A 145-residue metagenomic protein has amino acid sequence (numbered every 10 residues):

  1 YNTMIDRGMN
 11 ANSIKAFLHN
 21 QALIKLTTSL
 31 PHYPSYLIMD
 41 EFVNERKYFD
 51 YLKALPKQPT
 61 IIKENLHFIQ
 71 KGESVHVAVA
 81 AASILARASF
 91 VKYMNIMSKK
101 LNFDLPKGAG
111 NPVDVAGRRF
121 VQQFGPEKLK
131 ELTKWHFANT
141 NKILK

Functional and structural regions predicted by a protein language model:
Y1-K145: RNase H-like, Mg2+-dependent phosphodiesterase core, and more generally RNA phosphate-backbone-engaging helix-loop
